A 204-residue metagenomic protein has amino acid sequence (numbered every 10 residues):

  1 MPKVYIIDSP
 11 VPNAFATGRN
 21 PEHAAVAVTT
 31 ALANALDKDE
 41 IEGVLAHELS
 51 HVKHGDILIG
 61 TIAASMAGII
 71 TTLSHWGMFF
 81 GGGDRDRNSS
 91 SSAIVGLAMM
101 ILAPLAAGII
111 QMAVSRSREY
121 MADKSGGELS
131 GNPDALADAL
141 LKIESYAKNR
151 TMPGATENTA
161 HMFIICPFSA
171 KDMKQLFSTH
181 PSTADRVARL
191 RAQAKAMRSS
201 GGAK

Functional and structural regions predicted by a protein language model:
M1-S92, L105-K204: Polar-ligand-bearing catalytic/cofactor-coordination segments of membrane-embedded or membrane-tethered inner-membrane
I94-G96: Anionic-ligand binding region
M100-I101: Hydrophobic alpha-helical transmembrane segments of integral membrane proteins, especially lipid-exposed positions
